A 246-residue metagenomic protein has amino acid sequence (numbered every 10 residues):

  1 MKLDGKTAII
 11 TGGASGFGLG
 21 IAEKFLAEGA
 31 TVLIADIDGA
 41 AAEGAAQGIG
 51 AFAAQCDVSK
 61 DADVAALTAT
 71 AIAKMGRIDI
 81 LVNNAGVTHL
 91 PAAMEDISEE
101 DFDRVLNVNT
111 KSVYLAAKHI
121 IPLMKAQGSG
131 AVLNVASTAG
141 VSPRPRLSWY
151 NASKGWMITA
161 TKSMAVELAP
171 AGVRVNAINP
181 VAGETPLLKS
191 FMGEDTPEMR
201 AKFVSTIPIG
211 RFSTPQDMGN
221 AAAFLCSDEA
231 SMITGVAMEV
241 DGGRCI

Functional and structural regions predicted by a protein language model:
K60, A177, A201-E229, I233 (+1 more regions): C-terminal helical subdomain
T88-P91, S142, A223, T234-I246: Short C-terminal tail/terminal secondary-structure segment of NAD(P)H-dependent dehydrogenase/reductase domains
A92-M94, S98-D103, M199, F203: Substrate-binding pocket helix/loop in short-chain dehydrogenase/reductase
M94-E95, S142-S148, P170-A171, G210 (+1 more regions): Active-site loop immediately N-terminal to the catalytic Tyr-X3-Lys motif of short-chain dehydrogenase/reductase
A117, S153, T161: Active-site helix of classical SDR
P122, V166-P170, S231: Alpha-helical segment proximal to the catalytic Tyr-Lys
S137: Residue(s) in the substrate-gating loop at a strand-loop-helix junction that position the organic substrate next
